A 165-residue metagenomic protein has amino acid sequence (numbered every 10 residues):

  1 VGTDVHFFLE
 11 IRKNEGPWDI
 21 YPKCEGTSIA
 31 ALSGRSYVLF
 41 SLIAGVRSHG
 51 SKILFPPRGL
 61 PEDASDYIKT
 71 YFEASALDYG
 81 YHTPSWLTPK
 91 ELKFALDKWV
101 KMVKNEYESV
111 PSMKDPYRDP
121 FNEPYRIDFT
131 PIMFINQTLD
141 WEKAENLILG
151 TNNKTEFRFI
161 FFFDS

Functional and structural regions predicted by a protein language model:
V1-T155, D164-S165: Acidic (Asp/Glu-rich) sequence patches and key acidic residues that form negatively charged surfaces used
F157-F159: Conserved GNAT acetyl-CoA-binding A-motif
